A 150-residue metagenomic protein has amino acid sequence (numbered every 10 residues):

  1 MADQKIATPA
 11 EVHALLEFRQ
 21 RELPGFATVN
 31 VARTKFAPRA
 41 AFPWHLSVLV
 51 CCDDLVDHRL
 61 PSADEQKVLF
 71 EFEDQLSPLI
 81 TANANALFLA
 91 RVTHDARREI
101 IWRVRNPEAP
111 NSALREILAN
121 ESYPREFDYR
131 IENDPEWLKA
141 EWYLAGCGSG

Functional and structural regions predicted by a protein language model:
M1-Q75, T81-L89, R105-E108, A140-W142: Charge-rich, low-complexity segments
R91-A96: A short beta-turn/loop motif at secondary-structure boundaries
R97, A109: Short alpha-helical
R98-V104: Short cationic amphipathic helices and targeting signals
S112-S122: Short amphipathic alpha-helices in soluble, non-transmembrane regions that often serve as interface/regulatory elements
E132-N133: Polybasic, proline/glycine-rich intrinsically disordered low-complexity segments
L138-G150: Short, low-order "capping/linker" segments at domain edges
